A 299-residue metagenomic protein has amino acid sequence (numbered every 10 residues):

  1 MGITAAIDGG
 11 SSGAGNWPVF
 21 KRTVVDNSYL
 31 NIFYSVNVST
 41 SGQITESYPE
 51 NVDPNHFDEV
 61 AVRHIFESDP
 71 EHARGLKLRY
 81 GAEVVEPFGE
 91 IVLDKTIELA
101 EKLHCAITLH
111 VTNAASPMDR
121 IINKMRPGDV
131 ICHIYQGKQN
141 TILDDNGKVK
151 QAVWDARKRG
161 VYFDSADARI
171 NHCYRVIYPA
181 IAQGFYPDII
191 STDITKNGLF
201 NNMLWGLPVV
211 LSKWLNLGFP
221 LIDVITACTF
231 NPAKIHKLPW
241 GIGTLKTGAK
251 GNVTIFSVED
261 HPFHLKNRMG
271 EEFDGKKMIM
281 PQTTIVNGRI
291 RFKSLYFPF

Functional and structural regions predicted by a protein language model:
M1-Y80: Divalent-metal coordination cores built from histidine and acidic residues
G2, F20, L76, I131 (+5 more regions): Divalent metal-coordination and catalytic microenvironments
T4-A5, G75, V130, I189 (+1 more regions): Residues at the N-termini of beta-strands
T4-A5, N31, A106, Y162 (+2 more regions): Residue-level detector of anion-binding/catalytic polar loops
G9, R79, I134, S257 (+1 more regions): Conserved residues at the C-terminal ends of beta-strands
L78-N201: Active-site core of metal-dependent hydrolases
R175-V258: His/Asp/Glu-enriched, well-ordered alpha-helical/loop segment that forms or immediately abuts the divalent-metal
K250-F299: C-terminal cap of metal-dependent C-N hydrolases
